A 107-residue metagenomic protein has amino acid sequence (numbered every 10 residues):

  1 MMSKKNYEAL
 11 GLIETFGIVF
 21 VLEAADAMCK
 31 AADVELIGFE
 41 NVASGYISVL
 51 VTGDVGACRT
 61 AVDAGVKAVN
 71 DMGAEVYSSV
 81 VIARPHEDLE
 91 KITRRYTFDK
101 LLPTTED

Functional and structural regions predicted by a protein language model:
M1-Y46, T52-D107: Long, contiguous binding/interaction regions
